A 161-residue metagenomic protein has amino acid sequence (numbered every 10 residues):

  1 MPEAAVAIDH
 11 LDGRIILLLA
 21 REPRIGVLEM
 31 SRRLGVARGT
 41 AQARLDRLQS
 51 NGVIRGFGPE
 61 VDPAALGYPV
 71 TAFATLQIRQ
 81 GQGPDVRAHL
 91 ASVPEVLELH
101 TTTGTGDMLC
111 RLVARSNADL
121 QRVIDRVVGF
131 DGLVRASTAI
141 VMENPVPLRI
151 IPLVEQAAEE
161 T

Functional and structural regions predicted by a protein language model:
M1-T161: A compositional/biophysical signature of low hydrophobicity enriched in polar/charged and small residues
